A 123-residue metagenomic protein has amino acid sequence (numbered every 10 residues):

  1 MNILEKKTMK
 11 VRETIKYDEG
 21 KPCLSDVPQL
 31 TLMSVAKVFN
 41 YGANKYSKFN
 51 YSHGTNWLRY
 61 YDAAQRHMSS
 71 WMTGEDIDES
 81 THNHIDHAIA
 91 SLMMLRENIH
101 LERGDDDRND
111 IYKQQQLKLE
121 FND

Functional and structural regions predicted by a protein language model:
M1-D123: Intrinsically disordered, low-complexity regulatory regions that flank transcription factor DNA-binding cores
